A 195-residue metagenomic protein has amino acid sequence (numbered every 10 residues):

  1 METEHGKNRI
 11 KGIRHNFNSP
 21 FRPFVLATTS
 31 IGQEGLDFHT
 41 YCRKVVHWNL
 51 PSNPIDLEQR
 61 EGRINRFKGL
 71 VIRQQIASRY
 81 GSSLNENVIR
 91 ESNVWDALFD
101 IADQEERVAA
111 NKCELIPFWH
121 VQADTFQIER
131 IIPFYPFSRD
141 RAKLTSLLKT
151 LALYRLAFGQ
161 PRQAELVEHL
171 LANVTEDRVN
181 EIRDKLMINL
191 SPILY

Functional and structural regions predicted by a protein language model:
M1-L26, S30-Y195: Helicase-associated low-complexity regulatory tails and linkers flanking the ATPase motor
